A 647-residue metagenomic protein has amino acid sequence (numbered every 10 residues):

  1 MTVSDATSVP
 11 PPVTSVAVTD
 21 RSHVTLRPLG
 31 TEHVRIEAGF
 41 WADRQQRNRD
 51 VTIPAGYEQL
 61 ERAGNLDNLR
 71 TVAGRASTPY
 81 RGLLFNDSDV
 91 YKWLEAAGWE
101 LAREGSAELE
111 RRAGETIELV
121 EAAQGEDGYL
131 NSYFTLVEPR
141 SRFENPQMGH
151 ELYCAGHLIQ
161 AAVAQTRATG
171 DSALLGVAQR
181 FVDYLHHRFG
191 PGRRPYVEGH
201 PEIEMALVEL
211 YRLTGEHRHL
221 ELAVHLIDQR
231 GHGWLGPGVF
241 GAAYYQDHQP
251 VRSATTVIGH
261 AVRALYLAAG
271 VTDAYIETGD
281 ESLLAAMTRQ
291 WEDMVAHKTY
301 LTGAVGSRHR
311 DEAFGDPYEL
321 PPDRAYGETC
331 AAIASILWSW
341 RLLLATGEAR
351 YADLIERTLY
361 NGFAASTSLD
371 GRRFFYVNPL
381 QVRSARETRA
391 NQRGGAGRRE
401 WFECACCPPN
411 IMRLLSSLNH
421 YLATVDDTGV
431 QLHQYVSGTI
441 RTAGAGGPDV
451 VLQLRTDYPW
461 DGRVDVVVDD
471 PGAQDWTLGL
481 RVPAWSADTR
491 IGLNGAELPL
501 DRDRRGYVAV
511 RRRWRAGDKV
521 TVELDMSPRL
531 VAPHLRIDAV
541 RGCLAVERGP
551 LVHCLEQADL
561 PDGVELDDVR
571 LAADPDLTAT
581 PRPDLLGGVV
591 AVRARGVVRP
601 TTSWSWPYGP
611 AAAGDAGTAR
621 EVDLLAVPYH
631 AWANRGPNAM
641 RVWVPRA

Functional and structural regions predicted by a protein language model:
T2-D89, G114-F134: Low-complexity, Ser/Thr/Pro/Gly-enriched N-terminal "stalk/linker" regions
V3-P10, A223, M287, D353-N361 (+4 more regions): C-terminal beta-rich recognition modules with glycine/proline-rich loops and embedded aromatic residues
W41-D43, L94-A107, G156-D171, E204-G215 (+6 more regions): Well-ordered alpha-helical scaffold segments within catalytic/enzyme domains
V72-V90, R140-C154, H187-H200, G236-G241 (+4 more regions): Solvent-exposed loop and edge beta-strand segments that line ligand/cofactor-binding and catalytic clefts
A73, P79-F85, E95, E100-E198 (+2 more regions): Extended ligand-binding groove/face enriched in aromatic
I276-H297, L320-R372, R383: Catalytic-core region of carbohydrate-active enzymes that cleave or remodel glycosidic bonds
A473-N494: Beta-strand-rich binding/interaction modules
I491-D501, G549: Short strand-turn-strand beta-turns centered on an Asx-Gly dipeptide
